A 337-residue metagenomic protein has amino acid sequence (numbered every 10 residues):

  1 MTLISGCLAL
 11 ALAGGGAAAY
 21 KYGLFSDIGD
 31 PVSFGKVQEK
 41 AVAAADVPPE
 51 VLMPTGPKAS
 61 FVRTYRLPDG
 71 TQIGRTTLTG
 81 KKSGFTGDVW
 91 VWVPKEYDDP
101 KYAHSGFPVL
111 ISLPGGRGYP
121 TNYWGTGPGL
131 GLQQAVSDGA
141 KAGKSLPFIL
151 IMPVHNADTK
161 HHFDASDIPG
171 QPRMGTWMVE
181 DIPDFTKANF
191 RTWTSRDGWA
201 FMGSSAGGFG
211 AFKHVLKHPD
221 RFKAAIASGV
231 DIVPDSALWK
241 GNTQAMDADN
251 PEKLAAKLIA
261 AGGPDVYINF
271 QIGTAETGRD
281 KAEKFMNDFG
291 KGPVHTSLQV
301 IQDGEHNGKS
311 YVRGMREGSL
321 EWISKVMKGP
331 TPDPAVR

Functional and structural regions predicted by a protein language model:
M1-R337: Non-catalytic cap/lid and distal C-terminal segments of serine-dependent acyl enzymes
